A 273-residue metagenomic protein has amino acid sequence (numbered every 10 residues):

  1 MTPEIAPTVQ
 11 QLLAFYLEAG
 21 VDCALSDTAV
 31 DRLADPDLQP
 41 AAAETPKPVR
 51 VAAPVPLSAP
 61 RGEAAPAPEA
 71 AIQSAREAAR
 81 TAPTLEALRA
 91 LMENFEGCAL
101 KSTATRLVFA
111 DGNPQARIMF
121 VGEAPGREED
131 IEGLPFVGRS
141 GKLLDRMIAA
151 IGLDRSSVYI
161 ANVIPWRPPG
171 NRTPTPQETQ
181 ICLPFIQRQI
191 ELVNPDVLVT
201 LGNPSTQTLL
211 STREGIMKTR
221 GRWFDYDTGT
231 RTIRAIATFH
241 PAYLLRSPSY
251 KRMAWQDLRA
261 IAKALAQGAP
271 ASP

Functional and structural regions predicted by a protein language model:
M1-D27: Non-catalytic accessory regions outside enzyme or core folds
F15, D22-C23, D27-R32, L38-P273: A polyanion-binding, active-site-adjacent surface
